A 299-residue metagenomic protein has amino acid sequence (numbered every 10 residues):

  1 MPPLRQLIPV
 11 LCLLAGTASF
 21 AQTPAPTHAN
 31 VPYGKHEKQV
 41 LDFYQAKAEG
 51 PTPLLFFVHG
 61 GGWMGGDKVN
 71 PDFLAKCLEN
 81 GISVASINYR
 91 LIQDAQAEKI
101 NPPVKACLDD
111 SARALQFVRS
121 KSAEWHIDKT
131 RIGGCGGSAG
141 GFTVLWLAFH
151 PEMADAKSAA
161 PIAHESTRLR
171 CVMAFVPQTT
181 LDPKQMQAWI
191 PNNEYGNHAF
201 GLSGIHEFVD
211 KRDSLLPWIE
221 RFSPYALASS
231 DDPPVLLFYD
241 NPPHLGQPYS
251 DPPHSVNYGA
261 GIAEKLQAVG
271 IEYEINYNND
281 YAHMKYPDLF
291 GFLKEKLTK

Functional and structural regions predicted by a protein language model:
M1-P24: Bacterial Sec-dependent N-terminal signal peptides
Q22-E49, S229: N-terminal cap/lid segment of alpha/beta-hydrolase-fold proteins
H36, A148, P183-L227, P233: Mobile cap/lid helix-loop segments that gate and shape the active-site cleft of serine hydrolases
D42, V235-S250, V256-K299: C-terminal catalytic histidine-bearing segment of alpha/beta-hydrolase fold enzymes
E49-T52, V58-Q96, F142, P151-D155 (+2 more regions): Short substrate-entry loop that stabilizes the transition state in hydrolases
D67, F73, A85-K129, A282-M284: Catalytic nucleophile-loop/oxyanion-hole region of alpha/beta-hydrolase and closely related hydrolase-like folds
Q116-W189: Primarily recognizes the serine-hydrolase "nucleophile elbow" in alpha/beta-hydrolase and SGNH/GDSL folds
